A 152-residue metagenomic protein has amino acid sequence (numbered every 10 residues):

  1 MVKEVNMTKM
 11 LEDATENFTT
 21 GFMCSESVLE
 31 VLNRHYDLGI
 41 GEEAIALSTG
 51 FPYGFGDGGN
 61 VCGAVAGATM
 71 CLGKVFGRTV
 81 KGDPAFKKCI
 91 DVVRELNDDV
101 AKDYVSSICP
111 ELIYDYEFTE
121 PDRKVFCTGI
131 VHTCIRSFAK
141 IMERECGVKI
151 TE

Functional and structural regions predicted by a protein language model:
M1-T20: Polybasic, low-complexity association/targeting segments
V2, K88-E152: C-terminal binding/interaction regions
V2-N6, L32-G50, V105-L112: Acidic-glycine-rich active-site phosphate/pyrophosphate-binding loop
T19, M23, N33-D37, T49 (+4 more regions): Generic secondary-structure signature for well-ordered alpha-helical cores
T20-C24, N60, F126, I130: Short, contiguous, pocket-lining structural segments that sit at or immediately flank catalytic/ligand-binding sites
H35-A46, L72-V92: Phosphate-handling active-site elements
F51-P84: Helix-adjacent hinge/juxtasegments
